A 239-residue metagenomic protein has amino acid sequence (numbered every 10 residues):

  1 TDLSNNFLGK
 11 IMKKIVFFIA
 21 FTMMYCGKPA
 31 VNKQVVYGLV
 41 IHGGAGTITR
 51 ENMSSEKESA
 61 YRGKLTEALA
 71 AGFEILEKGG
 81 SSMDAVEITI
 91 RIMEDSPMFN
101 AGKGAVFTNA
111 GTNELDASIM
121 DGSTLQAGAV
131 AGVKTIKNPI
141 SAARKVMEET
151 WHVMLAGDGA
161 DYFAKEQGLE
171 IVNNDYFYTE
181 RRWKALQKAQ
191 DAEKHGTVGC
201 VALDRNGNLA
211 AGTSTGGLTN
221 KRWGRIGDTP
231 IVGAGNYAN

Functional and structural regions predicted by a protein language model:
T1-Q34: Bacterial Sec-dependent N-terminal signal peptides
V31-N239: Alpha/propeptide regions of enzymes that mature by internal proteolysis
